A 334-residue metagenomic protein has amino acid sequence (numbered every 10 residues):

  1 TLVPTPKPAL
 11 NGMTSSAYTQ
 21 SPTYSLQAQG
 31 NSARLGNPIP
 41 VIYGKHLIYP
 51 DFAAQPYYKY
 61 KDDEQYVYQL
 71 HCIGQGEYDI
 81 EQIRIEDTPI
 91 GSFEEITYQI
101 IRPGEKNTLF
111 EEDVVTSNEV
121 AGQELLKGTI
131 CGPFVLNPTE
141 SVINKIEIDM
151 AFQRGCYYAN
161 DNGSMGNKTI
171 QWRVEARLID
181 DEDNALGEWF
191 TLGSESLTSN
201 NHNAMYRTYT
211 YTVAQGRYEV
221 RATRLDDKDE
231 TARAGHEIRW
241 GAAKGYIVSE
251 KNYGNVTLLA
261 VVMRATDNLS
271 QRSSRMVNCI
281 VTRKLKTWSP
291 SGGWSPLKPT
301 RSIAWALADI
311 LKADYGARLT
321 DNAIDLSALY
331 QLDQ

Functional and structural regions predicted by a protein language model:
T1-Q334: Polar, S/T/G-rich
